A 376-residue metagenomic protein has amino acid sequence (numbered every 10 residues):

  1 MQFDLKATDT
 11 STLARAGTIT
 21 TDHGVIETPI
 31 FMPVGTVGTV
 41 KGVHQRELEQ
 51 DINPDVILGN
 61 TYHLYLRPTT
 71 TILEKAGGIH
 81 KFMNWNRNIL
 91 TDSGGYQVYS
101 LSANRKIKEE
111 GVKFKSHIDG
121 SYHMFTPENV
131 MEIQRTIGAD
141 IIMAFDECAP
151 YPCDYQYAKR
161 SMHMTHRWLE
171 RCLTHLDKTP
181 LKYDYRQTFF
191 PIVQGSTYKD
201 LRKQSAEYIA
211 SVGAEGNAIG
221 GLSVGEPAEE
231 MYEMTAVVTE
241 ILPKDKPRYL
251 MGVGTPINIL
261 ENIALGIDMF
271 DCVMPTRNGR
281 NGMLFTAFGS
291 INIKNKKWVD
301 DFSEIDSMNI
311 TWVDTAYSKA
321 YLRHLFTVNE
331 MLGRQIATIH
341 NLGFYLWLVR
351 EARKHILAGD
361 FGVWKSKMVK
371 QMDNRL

Functional and structural regions predicted by a protein language model:
M1-K182, K296-V299: Non-catalytic, usually N-terminal nucleic-acid engagement modules in DNA/RNA processing proteins
M1-T20, I26-M32, K41-G42, D146-C153 (+1 more regions): C-terminal extensions of enzymes
G24, I57, D92, Q134 (+5 more regions): Conserved, mostly hydrophobic/aromatic
P33, H63-Y65, Y96-Q97, A149-P150 (+5 more regions): Short, solvent-exposed loop/turn segments at secondary-structure junctions
N129, I133, I137, R160 (+6 more regions): A non-catalytic, amphipathic alpha-helix used as a structural packing/dimerization or gating element in enzyme scaffolds
G138, L169, L173-L176, P180 (+4 more regions): Structural signal for hydrophobic packing residues in well-ordered secondary-structure cores of soluble enzyme domains
Y151-Y155, K159, G216-L222, M331-R334: Glycine- and acidic
H175, T179, D184-I305: Glycine-rich phosphate/ribose-binding loops and adjacent secondary-structure elements that form binding surfaces
